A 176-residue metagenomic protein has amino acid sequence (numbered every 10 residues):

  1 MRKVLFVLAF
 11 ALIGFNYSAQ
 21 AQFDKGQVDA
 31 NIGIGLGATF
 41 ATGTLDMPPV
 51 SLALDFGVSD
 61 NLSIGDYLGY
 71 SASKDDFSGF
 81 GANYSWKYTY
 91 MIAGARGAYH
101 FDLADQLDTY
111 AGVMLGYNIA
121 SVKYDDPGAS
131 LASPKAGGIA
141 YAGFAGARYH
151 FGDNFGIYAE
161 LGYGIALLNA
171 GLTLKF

Functional and structural regions predicted by a protein language model:
M1-Q27: Cleavable N-terminal export/targeting peptides
Y17-I64, L115, N169-K175: Short glycine/proline- and aromatic-enriched beta-strand/turn motifs that initiate or cap beta-hairpins
Q27-P48, Y67-A93, Y117-Y141: Flexible, solvent-exposed loop segments that connect beta-strands
S51, G94-R96, A142-F144, N169: Membrane-embedded beta-strand positions in outer-membrane beta-barrel channels/transporters
F56, Y99-F101, A147-Y149, L161 (+1 more regions): Residue-level signature of outer-membrane beta-barrel architecture
N61-I64, D105-L107, F151-I157: Repeated loop/turn-to-beta-strand initiation elements of outer-membrane beta-barrel proteins
F101-D102, Q106-D125: Mid-chain, well-packed structural core segment of small domains
I157-Y163: Short, exposed beta-strand-loop hairpins at the edges of beta-sheets in extracellular/periplasmic proteins
